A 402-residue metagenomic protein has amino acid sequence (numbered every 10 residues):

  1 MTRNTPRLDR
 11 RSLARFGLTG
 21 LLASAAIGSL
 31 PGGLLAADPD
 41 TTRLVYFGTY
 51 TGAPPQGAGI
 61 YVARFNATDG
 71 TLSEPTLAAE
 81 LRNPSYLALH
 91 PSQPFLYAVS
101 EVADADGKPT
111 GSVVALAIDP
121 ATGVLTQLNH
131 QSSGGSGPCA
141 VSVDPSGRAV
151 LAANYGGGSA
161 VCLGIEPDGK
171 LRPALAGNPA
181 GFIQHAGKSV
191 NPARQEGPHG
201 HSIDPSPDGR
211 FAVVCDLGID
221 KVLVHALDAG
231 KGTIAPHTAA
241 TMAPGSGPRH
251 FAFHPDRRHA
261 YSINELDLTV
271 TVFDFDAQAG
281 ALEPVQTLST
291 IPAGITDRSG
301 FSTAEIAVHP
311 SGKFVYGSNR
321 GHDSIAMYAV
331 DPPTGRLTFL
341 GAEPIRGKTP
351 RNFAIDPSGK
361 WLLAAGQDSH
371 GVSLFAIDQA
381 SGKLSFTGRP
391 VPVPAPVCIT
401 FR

Functional and structural regions predicted by a protein language model:
T2-S24: N-terminal secretory signal peptides and thylakoid transit peptides that target proteins across membranes
R7, G28-Y46: C-terminal segment of N-terminal export signals and the immediately downstream linker at the start of the mature
T51-P54, V102-D106, G157-G158, I219-D220 (+3 more regions): Short glycine/acidic-enriched loop and turn motifs that connect beta-strands
P54-Q56, L81-S92, G134-P145, A186-D208 (+4 more regions): Beta-rich, blade/repeat-based domains predominating in secreted/periplasmic proteins but also intracellular
R64-G70, A117-G123, G164-P173, A226-G232 (+3 more regions): Short loop/turn segments immediately following beta-strands, especially the blade-tip and inter-blade linker loops
E74-A79, Q127-Q131, S189-A193, P236-T241 (+4 more regions): A short beta-strand motif characteristic of beta-propeller blades
V124-H201: Asp-box/WD-like beta-propeller blade repeats and closely related beta-sheet repeat scaffolds
